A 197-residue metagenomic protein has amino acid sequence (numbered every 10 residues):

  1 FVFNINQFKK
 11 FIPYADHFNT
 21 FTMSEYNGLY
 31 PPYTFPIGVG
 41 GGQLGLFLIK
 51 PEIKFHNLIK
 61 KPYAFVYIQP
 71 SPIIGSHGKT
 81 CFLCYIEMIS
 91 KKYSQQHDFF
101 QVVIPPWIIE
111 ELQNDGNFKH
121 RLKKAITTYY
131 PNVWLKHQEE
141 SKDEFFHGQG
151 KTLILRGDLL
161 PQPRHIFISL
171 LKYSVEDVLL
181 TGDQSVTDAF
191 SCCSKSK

Functional and structural regions predicted by a protein language model:
V2, N19-T22, F99-I104, L180: A structural signal for short, well-ordered beta-strand segments and their strand-loop junctions that often border
V2-G78: A nucleotide-sugar donor-handling region in carbohydrate enzymes
V2-Q7, P106-I109, D183-V186: Short, polar loop motifs at secondary-structure junctions
F8-K9, F82-K91, F167-I168, V186: Short amphipathic alpha-helical segments and helix-helix/interface helices
K10-T20, P31-V39, N117-V133, Q149-L159: Active-site regions of enzymes building and remodeling cell-envelope glycoconjugates
F47-E144: Conserved catalytic-core segment of nucleotide-activated headgroup transferases in glycan assembly
T128-C192: Donor nucleotide-activated moiety binding/catalytic core segment of transferases that use nucleotide-activated donors
